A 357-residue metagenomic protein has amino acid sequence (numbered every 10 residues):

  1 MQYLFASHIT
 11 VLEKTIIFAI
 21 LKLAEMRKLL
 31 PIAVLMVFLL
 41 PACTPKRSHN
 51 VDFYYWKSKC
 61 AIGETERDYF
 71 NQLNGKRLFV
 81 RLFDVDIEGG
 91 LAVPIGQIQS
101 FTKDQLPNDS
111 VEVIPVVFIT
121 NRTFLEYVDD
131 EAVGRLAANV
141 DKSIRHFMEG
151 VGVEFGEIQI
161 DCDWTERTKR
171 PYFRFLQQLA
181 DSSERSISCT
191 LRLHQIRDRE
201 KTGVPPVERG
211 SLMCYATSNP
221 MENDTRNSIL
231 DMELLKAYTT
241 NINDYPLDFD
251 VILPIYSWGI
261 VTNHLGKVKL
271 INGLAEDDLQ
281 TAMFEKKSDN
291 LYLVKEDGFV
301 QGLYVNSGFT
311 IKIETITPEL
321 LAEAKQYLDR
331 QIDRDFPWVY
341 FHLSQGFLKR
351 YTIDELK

Functional and structural regions predicted by a protein language model:
I32-F38: Bacterial N-terminal signal peptides
P41-A42: C-terminal motif of bacterial Sec signal peptides marking the signal peptidase cleavage site
V51-F53, L78-V80, V113-V117, I158 (+4 more regions): Hydrophobic faces of well-ordered beta-strands that scaffold small-molecule active sites in alpha/beta enzyme cores
W56-S58, F83, F118-T120, D163-T165 (+4 more regions): Active-site beta-loop-alpha junctions enriched in small/polar residues
E66-D86: Catalytic domains of carbohydrate-active enzymes, especially glycoside hydrolases
D86, G90-L212: Chitinase-like catalytic core of GlcNAc-active glycosidases
Q177-V268: Substrate-binding surface in catalytic domains of secreted glycosidases
K267-L356: Substrate-binding cleft of secreted/luminal carbohydrate-active enzymes
